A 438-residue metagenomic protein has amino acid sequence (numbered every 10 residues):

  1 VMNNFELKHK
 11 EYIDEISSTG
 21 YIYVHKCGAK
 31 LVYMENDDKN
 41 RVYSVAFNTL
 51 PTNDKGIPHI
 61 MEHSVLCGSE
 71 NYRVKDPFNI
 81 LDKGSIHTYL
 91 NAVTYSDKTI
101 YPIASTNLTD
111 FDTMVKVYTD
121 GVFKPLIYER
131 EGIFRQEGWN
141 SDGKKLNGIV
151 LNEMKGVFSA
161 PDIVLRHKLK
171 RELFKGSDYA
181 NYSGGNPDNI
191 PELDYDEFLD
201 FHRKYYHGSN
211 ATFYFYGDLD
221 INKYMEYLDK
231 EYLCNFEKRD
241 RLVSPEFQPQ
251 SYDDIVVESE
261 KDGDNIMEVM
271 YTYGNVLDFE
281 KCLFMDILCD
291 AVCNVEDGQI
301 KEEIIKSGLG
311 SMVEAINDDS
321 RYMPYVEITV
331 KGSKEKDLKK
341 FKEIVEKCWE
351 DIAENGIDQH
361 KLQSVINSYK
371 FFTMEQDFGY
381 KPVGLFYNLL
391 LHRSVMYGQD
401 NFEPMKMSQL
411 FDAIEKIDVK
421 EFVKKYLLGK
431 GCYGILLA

Functional and structural regions predicted by a protein language model:
V1-F78, T106, K116-T119, S159 (+4 more regions): His/Glu-rich zincin catalytic helix
N3, Y214-G217, S364-A438: C-terminal regions of mature proteins
Y12, S17-Y21, F158-T212, Y232 (+4 more regions): Histidine-acidic residue clusters that define the catalytic metal-binding segment of zinc metallopeptidase domains
S69-E70, P77-F201, F247, D286 (+5 more regions): Acidic/histidine-enriched segments that form metal/cofactor-coordinating and catalytic pocket/exosite environments
T94-K98, G208, R321-M323: Short Gly/Ser/Thr- and Asp/Glu-enriched loop/turn motifs at secondary-structure junctions
I103, V269-M270, P324-G332: Short, hydrophobic beta-strand segments
H167-R171, F198, L277-D278, M312-T329 (+1 more regions): N-terminal accessory/precursor segments of enzymes
C234-K238, K336-K339, D351-G356: Secondary-structure transition/capping motifs at alpha-helix termini and the adjoining loop/turn into the next element
